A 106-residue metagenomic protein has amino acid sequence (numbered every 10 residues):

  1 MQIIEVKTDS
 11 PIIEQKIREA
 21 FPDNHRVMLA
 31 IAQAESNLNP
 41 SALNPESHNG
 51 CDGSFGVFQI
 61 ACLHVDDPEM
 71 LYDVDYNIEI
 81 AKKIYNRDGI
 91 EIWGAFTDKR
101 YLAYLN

Functional and structural regions predicted by a protein language model:
M1-L38: Export/targeting segments at the very N-terminus of extracytoplasmic proteins
R26-A30, S41-N49, G53-N106: Catalytic and binding regions of secreted/periplasmic enzymes and modules that target cell-wall glycans
